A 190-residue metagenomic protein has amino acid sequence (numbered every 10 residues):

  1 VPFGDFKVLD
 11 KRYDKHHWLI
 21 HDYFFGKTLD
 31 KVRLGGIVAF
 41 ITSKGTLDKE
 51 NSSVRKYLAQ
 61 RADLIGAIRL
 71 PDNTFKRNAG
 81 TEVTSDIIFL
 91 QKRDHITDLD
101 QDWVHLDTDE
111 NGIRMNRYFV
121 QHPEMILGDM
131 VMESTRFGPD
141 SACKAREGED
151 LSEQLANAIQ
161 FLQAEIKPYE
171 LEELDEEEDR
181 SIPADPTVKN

Functional and structural regions predicted by a protein language model:
V1: Catalytic phosphate/metal-binding cores of nucleic-acid and nucleotide-processing enzymes, i.e., regions that mediate
G4-D10, E50-N51: Conserved ATPase-coupling elements of RecA-like P-loop NTPase cores
Y13-K15, A184: Intrinsic disorder/low-complexity signal
K15-K76, V83-L90: Conserved Class I SAM-dependent methyltransferase catalytic core
R77-R180: Flexible, glycine-/basic-rich loop-and-beta segments that form/coincide with the SAM-dependent methyltransferase
S181-N190: Charged, non-catalytic accessory extensions
